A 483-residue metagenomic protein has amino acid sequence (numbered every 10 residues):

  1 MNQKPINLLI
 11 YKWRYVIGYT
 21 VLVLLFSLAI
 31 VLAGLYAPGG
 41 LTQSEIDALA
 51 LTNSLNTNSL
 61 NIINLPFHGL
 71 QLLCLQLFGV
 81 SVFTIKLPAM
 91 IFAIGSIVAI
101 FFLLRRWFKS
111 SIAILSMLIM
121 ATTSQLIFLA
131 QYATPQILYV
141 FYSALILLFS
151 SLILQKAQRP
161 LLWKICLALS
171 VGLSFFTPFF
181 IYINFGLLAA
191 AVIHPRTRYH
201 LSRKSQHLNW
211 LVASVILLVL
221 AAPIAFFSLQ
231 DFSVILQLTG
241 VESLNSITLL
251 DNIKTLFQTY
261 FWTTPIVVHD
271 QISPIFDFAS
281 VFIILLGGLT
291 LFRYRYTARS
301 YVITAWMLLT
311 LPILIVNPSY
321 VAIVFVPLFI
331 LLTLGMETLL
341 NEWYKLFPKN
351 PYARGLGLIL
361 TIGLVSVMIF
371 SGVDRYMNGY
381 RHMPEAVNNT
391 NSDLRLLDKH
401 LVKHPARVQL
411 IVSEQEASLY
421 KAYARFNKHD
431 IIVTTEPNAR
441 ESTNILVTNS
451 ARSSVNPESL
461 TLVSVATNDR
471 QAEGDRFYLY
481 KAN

Functional and structural regions predicted by a protein language model:
M1-V31, H194-L217: Start-transfer (signal-anchor) and selected internal transmembrane alpha helices of multi-pass inner/ER membrane
L35-L41, A48-T57, L77, Y182-F292: Transmembrane-lumen/periplasm boundary regions of multi-pass, lipid-linked membrane glycan transferases
L87-W107, L145, L285-L289: Transmembrane-helix motifs of polytopic, lipid-linked glycan transferases
R105-S110, I146-I165, L173-S174, T290: Membrane-interface transmembrane helices that cradle and orient dolichyl/undecaprenyl
Q125-Y139: Short acidic/glycine- and proline-prone juxtamembrane loop motifs at membrane-interface regions of multi-pass membrane
A130, S300-P348: Hydrophobic/aromatic-rich transmembrane helices and adjacent perimembrane loops
G335, I432-N483: Aromatic/acidic, Gly/Pro-rich catalytic loop(s) in extracytoplasmic/lumenal soluble domains of multi-pass membrane
M336-Y376: Signature aromatic-anchored transmembrane alpha helix within multi-pass, membrane-resident enzymes that catalyze glycan
